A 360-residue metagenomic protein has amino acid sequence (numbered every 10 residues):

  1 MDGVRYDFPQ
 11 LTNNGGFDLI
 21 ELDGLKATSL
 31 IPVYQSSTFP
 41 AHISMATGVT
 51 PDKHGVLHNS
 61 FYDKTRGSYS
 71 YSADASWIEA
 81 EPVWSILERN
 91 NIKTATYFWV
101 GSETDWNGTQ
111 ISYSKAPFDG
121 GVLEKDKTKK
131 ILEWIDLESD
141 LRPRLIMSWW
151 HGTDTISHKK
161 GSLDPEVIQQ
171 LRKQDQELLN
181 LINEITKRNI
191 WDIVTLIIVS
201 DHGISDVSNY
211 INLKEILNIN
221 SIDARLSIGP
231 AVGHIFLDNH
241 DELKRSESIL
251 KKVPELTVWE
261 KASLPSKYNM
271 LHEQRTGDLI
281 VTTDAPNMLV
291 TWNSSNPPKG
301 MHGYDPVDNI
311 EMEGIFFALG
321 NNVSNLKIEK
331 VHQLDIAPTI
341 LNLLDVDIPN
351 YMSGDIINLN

Functional and structural regions predicted by a protein language model:
D2-G3, S200-G203, A285: Active-site metal-binding loops of divalent metal-dependent hydrolases
D7-K53: Short, structured active-site-proximal loop/turn typified by the sulfatase FGly-forming signature C/S-X-P-X-R
G16, K173-E215, I340: Metal-dependent active-site segment of extracytoplasmic phospho-/sulfohydrolases and closely related
D23-A27, K53, R89-A95, D140-I146 (+4 more regions): Loop/turn elements at helix/coil->beta-strand transitions in domains of secreted/extracellular proteins
V49-S162, P254-E255, V290: His/Asp/Glu-rich, glycine-adjacent segments that coordinate divalent cations and/or stabilize oxyanion chemistry on
S112-I135, I168-Q176, L217-A231: Acidic, His- and aromatic-enriched active-site or binding-groove loops in soluble protein domains that engage sugars
E124-D136, T153-V194, K244-S248: A long, amphipathic alpha-helix that forms part of the scaffold/cap immediately adjacent to metal-dependent active
S227-T339: Active-site neighborhoods of enzymes that stabilize oxyanions during catalysis
